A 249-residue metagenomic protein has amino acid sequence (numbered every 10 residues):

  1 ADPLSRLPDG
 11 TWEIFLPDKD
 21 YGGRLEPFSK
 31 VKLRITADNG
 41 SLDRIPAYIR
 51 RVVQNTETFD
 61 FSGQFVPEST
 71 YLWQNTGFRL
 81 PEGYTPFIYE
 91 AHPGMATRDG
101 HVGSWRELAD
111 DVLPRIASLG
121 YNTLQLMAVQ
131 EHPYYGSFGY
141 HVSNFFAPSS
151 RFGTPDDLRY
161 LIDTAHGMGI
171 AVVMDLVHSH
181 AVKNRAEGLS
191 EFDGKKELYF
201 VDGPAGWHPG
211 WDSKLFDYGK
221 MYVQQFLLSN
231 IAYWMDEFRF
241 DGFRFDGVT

Functional and structural regions predicted by a protein language model:
A1-D2: Beta-strand-rich binding/interaction modules
L7-E90, M95-G100: The feature marks proteins involved in alpha-glucan
V53, T76-G83, I88, H92-V248: Substrate-binding/active-site clefts of carbohydrate-active enzymes
